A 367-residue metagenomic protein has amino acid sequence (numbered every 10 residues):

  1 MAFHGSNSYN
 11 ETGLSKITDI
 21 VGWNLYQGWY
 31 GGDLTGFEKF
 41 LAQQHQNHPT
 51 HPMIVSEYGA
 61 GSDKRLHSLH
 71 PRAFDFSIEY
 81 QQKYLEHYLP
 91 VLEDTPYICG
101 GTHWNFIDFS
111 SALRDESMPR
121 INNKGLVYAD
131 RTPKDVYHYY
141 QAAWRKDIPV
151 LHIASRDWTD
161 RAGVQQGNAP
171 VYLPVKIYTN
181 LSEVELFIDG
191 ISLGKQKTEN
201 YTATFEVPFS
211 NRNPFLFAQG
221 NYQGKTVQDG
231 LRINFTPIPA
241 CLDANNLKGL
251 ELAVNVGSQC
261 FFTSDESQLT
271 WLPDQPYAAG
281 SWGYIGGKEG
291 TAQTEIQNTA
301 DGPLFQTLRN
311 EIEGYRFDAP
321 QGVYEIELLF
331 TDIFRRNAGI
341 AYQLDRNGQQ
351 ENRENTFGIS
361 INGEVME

Functional and structural regions predicted by a protein language model:
M1-Q196, E206-S210, F215, Q219-K225: Extended substrate-binding grooves/exosites of carbohydrate-active enzymes
P119-I121, Q228, E354-T356: Short edge beta-strand segments in beta-sheet-rich domains
D189-N200, R232, E367: Solvent-exposed serine/threonine-rich low-complexity stretches and specific carbohydrate-binding patches
K197-T202, N310-I312: Short, solvent-exposed loop/turn segments in extracellular or other extracytoplasmic domains
T202-V207, G314-D318: Short, surface-exposed beta-strand/beta-hairpin micro-motifs centered on an aromatic residue
Y222-Q228, I333-A338: Short acidic/polar inter-strand loop motif in beta-rich domains
G224-I238: Edge beta-strands of extracellular beta-sandwich domains
P237-E367: Compositionally biased, intrinsically disordered or flexible polar/acidic segments
